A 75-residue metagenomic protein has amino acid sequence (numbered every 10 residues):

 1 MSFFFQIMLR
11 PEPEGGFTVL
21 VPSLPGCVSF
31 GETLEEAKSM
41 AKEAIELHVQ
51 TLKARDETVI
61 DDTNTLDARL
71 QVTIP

Functional and structural regions predicted by a protein language model:
M1-F3, R10, V28: A detector of short terminal or domain-flanking linear segments
M1-F5, S39-P75: Short, charged, surface-exposed hinge/linker loops at domain edges that act as mobile lids or interdomain connectors
Q6, F17-T18, A37-K38: Intrinsically disordered, low-complexity segments enriched in polar/charged residues with Gly/Pro, especially when
L9-L24: Short aromatic-glycine-(Arg/Gly/Cys) micro-motifs in beta-strand/loop hairpins
T18, V28, Q71: Short aromatic/hydrophobic contact patches that present stacked aromatics for nucleic-acid/ligand binding
L20-P22, E32, Q50, A54: A generic "cationic amphipathic patch" detector
P25-E35: A short, exposed loop/beta-hairpin motif centered on an aromatic-Gly-Thr core
